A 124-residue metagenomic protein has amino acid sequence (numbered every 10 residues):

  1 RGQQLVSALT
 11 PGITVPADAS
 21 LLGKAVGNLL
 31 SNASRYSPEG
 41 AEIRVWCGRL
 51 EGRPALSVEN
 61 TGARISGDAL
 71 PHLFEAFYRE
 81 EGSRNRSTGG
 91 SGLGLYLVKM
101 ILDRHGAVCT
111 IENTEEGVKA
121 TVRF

Functional and structural regions predicted by a protein language model:
Q4-I13, L50: Conserved catalytic submotifs in the C-terminal HATPase_c
L22-G23: A residue-level detector for a conserved hydrophobic packing site within the catalytic ATP-binding domain
A33-S34: Short helix-loop "hinge" at the ATP-lid/N-box region of the Bergerat-fold HATPase_c
G40-G52: Short beta-strand/loop element within the Bergerat-fold HATPase_c
R53, I65-F77: Short conserved segment of the HATPase_c
G89, G94, V98: Short alpha-helical Gxxx[C/S/T] motif in the catalytic ATP-binding
G106-A107: Conserved glycine-rich
